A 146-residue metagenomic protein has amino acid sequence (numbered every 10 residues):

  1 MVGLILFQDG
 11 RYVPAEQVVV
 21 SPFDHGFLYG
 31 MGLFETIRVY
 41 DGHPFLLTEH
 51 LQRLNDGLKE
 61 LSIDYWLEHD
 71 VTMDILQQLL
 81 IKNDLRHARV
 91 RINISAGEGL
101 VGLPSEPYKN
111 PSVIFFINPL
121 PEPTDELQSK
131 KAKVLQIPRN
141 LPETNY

Functional and structural regions predicted by a protein language model:
M1-Q78, S95, L100-Y146: Helix-start/capping segments and mature chain N-termini
I81-I94, V101: Ordered, amphipathic secondary-structure segments that act as subunit-interaction surfaces in large macromolecular
